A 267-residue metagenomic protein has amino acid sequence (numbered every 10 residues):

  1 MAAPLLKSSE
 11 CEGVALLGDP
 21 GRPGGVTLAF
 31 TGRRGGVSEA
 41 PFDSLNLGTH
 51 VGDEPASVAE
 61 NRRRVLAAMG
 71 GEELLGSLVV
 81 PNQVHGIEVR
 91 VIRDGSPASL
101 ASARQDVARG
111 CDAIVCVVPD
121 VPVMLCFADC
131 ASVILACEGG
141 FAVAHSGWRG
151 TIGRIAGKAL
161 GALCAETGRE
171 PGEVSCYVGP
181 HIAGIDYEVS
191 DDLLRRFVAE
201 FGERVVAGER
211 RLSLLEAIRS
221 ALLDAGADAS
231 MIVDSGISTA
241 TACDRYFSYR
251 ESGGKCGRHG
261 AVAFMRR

Functional and structural regions predicted by a protein language model:
M1-R267: Active-site microenvironment for binding and transforming phosphate-containing groups
